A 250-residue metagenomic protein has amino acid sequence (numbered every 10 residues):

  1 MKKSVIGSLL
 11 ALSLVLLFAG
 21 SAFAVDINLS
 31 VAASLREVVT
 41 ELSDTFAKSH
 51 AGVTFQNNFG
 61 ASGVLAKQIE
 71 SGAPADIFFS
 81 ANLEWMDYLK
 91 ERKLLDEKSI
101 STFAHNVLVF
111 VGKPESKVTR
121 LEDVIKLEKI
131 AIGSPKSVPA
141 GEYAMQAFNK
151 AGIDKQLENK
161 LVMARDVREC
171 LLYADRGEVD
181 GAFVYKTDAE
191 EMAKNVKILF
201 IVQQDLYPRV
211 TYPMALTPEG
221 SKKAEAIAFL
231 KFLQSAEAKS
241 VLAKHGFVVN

Functional and structural regions predicted by a protein language model:
M1-G7: Positively charged n-region of N-terminal signal peptides that target proteins for export
S8-A19: Bacterial N-terminal signal peptides
F23-S49, T54, N58-F59, G63 (+4 more regions): Exported/periplasmic ABC-transporter solute-binding proteins
